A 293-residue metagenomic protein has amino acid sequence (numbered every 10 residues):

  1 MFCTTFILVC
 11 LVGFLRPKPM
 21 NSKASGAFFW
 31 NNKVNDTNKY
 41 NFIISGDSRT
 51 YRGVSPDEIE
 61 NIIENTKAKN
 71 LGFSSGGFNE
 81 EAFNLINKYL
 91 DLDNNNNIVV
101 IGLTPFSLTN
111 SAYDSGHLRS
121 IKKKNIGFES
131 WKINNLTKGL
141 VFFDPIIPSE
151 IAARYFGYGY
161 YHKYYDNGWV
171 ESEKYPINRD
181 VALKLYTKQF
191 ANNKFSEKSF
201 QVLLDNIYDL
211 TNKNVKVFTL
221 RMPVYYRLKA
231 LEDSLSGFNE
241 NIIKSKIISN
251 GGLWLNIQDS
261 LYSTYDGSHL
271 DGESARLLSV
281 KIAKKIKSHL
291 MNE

Functional and structural regions predicted by a protein language model:
M1-R16: Hydrophobic membrane-insertion alpha-helices, especially the h-region of bacterial N-terminal signal peptides
L15-N38: Alpha-helical transmembrane signal-anchor/signal-peptide segments
N41-F42, I98, F218: Structural motif
S45, R49-N134: Membrane-embedded segments
L103, A112-K213: Secreted/periplasmic serine-hydrolase-like ester/acetyl group-modifying domain
L204-F218, K246-L253: A structural motif corresponding to the C-terminal end of an alpha-helix and its immediate exit/capping segment
S234-E293: Long, positively charged, glycine-interspersed low-complexity recognition regions
